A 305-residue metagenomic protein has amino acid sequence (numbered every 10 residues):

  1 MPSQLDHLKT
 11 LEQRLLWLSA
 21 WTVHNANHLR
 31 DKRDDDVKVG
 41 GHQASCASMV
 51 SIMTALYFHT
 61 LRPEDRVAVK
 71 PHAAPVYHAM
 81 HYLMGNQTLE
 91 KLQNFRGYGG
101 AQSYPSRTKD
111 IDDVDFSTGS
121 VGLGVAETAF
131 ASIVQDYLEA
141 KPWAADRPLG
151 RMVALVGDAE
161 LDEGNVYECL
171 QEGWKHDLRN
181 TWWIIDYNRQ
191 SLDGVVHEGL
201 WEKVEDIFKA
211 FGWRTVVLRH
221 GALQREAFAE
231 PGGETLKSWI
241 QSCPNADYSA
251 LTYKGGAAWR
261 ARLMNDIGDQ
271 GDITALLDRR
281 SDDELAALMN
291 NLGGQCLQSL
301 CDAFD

Functional and structural regions predicted by a protein language model:
M1-S3, P105-V114, P148-M152, W183-Q190 (+1 more regions): Gly-rich Lys/Arg/Thr-decorated short loops/hinges at beta-loop-alpha junctions or inter-strand turns that position
S3, H7-L15, S19, V23-D31 (+1 more regions): Cofactor-binding active-site loop characterized by glycine-rich and histidine/acidic residues
R66-K70, N180-N188: Short internal beta-strands
G150, D177-T181, G212: Short glycine-/polar-rich loops that comprise or flank the Walker A/P-loop and associated switch/sensor motifs
Y187-D305: Long, well-ordered, tryptophan-enriched scaffold segments
